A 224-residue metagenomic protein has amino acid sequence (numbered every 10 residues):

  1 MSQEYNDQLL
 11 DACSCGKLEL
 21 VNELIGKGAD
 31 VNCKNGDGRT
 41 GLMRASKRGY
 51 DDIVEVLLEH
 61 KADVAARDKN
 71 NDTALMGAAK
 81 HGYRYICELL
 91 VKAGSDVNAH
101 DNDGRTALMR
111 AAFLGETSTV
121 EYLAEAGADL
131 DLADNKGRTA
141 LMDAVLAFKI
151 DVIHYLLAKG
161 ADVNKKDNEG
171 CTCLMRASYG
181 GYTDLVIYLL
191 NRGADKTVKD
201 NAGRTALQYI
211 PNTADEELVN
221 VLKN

Functional and structural regions predicted by a protein language model:
M1-K27, G36-R39, N224: Intrinsically disordered, low-complexity regulatory segments in ankyrin-centric signaling systems
D11-G16, R44-Y50, G77-Y83, R110-E116 (+3 more regions): Ankyrin repeat A-helix N-terminal signature
L20, D52-I53, Y85-I86, S118-T119 (+3 more regions): Conserved ankyrin/ankyrin-like repeat signature
N22-A29, E55-A62, E88-D96, E121-D129 (+3 more regions): Ankyrin repeat domain, specifically the short helix-to-loop turn at the C-terminus of the second helix of each repeat
I187-L190, D195-N224: Leucine-rich solenoid repeat scaffolds
